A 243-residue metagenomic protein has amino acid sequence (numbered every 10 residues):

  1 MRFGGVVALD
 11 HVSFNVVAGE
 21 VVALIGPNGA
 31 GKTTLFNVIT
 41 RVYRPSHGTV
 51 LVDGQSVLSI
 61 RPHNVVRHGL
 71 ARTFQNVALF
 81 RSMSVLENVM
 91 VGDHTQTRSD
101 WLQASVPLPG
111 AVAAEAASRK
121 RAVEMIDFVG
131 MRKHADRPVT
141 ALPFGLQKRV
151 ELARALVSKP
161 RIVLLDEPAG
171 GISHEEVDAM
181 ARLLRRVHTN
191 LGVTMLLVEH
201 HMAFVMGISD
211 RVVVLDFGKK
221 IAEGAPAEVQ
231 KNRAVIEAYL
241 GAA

Functional and structural regions predicted by a protein language model:
M1-A243: Glycine-rich phosphate-binding loops of nucleotide-dependent enzymes
